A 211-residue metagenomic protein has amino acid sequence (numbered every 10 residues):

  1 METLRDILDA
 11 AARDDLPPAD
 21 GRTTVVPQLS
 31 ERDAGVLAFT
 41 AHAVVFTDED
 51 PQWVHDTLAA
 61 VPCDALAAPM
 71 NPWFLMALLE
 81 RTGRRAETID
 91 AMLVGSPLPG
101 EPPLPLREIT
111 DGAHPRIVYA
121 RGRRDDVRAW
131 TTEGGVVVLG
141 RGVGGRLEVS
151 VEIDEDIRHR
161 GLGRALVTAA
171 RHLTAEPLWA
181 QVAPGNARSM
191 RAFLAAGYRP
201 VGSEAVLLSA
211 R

Functional and structural regions predicted by a protein language model:
M1-E87, P102, R107-R124: N-terminal charged segments
A43, G145, T174-P184, E204: Conserved GNAT acetyl-CoA-binding A-motif
A91-P99, V206-R211: C-terminal "cap" of GNAT-fold acetyltransferases
R107-G112, G144, A205-R211: Catalytic phosphate/metal-binding cores of nucleic-acid and nucleotide-processing enzymes, i.e., regions that mediate
T131-L147, V151: A conserved beta-strand-loop-helix scaffold within acyl/acetyltransferase catalytic domains
E148-H159, V182: A short, internal acetyl-CoA/4′-phosphopantetheine-binding micro-motif in the GNAT/acyltransferase core
V149, H159-L173, S189-A195: Conserved acetyl-CoA-binding loop-helix of GNAT-fold acetyltransferases
R164, P184-A205, A210: Conserved active-site alpha-helix within GNAT-family acetyltransferase domains
